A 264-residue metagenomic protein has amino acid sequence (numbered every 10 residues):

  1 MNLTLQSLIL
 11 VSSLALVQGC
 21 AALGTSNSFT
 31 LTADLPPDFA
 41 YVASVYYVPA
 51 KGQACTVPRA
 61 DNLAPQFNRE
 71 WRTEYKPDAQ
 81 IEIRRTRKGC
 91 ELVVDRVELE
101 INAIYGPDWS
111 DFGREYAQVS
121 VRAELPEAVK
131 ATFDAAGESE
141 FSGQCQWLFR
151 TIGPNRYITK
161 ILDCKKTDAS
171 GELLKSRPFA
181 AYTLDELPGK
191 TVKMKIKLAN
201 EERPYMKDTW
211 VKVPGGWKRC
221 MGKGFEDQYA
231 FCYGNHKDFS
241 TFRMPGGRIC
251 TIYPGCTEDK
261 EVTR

Functional and structural regions predicted by a protein language model:
M1-L8: Bacterial N-terminal signal peptides that target proteins for export
I9-L14: Hydrophobic helical h-region of N-terminal Sec-dependent signal peptides in bacterial secretory/periplasmic proteins
F29-A40: Structural motif
V42-K166: Structured domain cores in non-transmembrane regions
E124-R264: A eukaryote-biased signal for long
